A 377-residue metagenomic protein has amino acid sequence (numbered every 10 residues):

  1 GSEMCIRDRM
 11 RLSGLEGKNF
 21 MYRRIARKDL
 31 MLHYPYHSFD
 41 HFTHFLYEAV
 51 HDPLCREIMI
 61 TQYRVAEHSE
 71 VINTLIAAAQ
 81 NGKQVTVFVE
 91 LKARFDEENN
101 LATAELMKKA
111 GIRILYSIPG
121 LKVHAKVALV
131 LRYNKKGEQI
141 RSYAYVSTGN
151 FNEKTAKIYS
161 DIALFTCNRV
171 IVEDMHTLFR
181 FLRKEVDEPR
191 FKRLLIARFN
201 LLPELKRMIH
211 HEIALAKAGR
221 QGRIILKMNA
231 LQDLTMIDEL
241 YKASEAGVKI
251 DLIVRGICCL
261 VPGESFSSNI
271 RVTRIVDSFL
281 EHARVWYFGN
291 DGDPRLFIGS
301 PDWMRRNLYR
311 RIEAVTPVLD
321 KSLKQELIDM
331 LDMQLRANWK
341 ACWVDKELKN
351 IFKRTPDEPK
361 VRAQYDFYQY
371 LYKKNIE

Functional and structural regions predicted by a protein language model:
G1-C5: Short, small-residue-biased leader/transition segments that mark boundaries at the very start of proteins
I6-Q62, L194, E204: Pre-Walker A segment
G17-K18, P35-A49, H68-A79, I171-R180 (+1 more regions): Structured alpha-helical segments in the cores of large, soluble enzyme domains
A26, H51-L54, N81, L121 (+5 more regions): Short flexible coil/turn linkers enriched for glycine and charged/polar residues that connect secondary-structure
H51-A110, M208-R271: Primarily the HKD phosphodiesterase
V89-I162, C167, G256, F266 (+1 more regions): Phosphate/diphosphate-binding loops
L129-K206, P294-S300, M304-Q364, L371: Signature of lipid phosphatidyltransferase scaffolds
D161-L260, F367-I376: Long hydrophobic segments that form regular secondary structure
